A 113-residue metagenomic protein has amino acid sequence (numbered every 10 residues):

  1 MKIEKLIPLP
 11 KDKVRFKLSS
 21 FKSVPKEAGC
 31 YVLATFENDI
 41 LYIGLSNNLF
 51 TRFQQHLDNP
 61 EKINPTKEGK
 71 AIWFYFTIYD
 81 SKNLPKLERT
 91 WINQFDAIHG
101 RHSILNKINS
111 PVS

Functional and structural regions predicted by a protein language model:
M1-T51, Q55, K82-I92, V112-S113: GIY-YIG nuclease catalytic motif and its immediate N-terminal context
L41, F74-Y79: A short, exposed loop/beta-hairpin motif centered on an aromatic-Gly-Thr core
R52-Y75: A broadly used, surface-exposed interaction patch
N59, N93-I98: A structural signal for alpha-helix termini and helix-coil/disorder junctions
K70, S110-S113: Alpha-helix boundary/capping detector
A97-N109: Coupling/hinge elements of helicase-like and P-loop NTPase modules
